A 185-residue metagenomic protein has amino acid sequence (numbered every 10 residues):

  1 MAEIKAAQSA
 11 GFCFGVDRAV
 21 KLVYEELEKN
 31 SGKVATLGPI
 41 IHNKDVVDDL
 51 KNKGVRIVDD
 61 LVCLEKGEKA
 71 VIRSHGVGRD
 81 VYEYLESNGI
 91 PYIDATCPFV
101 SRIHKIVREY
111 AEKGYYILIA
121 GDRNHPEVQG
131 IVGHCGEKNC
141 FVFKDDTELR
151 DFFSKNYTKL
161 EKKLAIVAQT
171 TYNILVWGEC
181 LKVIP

Functional and structural regions predicted by a protein language model:
M1-P185: The feature marks the mature, well-folded catalytic cores of soluble enzymes
